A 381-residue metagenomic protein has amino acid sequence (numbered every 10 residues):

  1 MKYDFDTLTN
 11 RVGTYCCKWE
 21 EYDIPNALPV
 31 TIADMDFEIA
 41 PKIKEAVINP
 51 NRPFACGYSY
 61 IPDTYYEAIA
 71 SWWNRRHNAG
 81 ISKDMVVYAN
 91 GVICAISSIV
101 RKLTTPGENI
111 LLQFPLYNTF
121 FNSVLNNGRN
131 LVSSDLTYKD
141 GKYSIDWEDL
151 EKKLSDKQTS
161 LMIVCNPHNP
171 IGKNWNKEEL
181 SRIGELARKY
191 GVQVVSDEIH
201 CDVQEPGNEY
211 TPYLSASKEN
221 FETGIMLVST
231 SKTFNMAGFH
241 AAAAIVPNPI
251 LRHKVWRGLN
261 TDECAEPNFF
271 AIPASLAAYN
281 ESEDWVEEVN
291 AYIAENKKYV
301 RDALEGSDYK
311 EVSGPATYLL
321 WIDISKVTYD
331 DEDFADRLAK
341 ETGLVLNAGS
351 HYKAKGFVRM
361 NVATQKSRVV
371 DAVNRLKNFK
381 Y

Functional and structural regions predicted by a protein language model:
M1-G13: N-terminal glycine-/charge-rich "phosphate-binding" loop or analogous flexible N-terminal tail
D4-D6, Y22-L28, A33-N49, G80-S82 (+1 more regions): PLP-dependent class I/II
V12-P25: An N-terminal-biased, well-structured beta-alpha scaffold segment characteristic of Rossmann-like dinucleotide-binding
Y15, A68-I69, E281, T317: Acidic, low-complexity intrinsically disordered regions
F54-G57, D140: A short acidic, glycine-rich active-site loop that binds or catalyzes chemistry on phosphate/adenosine moieties
C56-N90: Conserved N-terminal alpha-helix of the aminotransferase class I/II PLP-enzyme fold
